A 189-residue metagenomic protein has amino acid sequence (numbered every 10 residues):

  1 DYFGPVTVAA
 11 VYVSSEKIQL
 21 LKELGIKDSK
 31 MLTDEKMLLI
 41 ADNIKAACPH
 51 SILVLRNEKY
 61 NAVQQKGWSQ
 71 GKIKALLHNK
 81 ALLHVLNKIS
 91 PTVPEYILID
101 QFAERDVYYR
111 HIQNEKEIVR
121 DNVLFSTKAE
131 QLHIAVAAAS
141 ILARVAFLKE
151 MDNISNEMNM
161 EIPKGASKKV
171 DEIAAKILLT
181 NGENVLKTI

Functional and structural regions predicted by a protein language model:
D1-I189: RNase H-like, Mg2+-dependent phosphodiesterase core, and more generally RNA phosphate-backbone-engaging helix-loop
